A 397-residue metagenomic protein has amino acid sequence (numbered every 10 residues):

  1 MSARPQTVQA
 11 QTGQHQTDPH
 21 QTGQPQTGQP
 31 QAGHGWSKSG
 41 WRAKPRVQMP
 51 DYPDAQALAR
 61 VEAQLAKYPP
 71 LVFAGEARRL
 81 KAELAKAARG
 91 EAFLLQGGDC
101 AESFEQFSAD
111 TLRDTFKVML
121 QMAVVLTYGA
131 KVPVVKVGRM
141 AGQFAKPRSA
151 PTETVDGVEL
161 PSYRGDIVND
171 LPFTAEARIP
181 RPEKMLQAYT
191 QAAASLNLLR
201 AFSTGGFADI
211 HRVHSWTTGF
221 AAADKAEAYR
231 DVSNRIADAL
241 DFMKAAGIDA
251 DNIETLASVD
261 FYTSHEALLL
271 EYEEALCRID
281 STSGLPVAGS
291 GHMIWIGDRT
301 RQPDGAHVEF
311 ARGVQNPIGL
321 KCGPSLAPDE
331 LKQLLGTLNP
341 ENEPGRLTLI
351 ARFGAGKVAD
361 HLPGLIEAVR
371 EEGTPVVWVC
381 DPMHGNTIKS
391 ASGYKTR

Functional and structural regions predicted by a protein language model:
R4, G33-F93: N-terminal basic/disordered segments at the start of proteins
Q6-A32: Long, intrinsically disordered low-complexity tandem-repeat segments
A66-K67, A87-T115: N-terminal ordered "arm"
E76-L84, L120-T127, L362-P375: Short amphipathic alpha-helices and their capping/turn segments at secondary-structure boundaries
L95-G97, V135-V137, W378-C380: General beta-strand structural signal in soluble alpha/beta enzymes
A101-E102, Q106-G354, K395: Active-site-facing alpha/beta catalytic cores
P328-L334, L338-P340, R346-W378, H384-R397: Non-transmembrane, aqueous-exposed alpha-helical and coiled segments at domain scale
